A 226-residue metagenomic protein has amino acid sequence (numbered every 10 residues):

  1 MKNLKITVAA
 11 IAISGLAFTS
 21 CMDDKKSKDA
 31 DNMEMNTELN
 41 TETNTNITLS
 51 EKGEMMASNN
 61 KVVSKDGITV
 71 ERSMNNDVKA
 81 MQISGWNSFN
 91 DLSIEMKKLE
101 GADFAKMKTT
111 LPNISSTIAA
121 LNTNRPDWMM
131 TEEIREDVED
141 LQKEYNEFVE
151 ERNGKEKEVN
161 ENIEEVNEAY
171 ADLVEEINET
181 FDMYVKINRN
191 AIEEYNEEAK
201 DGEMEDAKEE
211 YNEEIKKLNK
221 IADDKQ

Functional and structural regions predicted by a protein language model:
M1-V8: Bacterial N-terminal signal peptides that target proteins for export
A17-S20: C-terminal motif of bacterial Sec signal peptides marking the signal peptidase cleavage site
D23: Short, conserved catalytic or interaction motifs in soluble domains
K26-T109: Immediate post-signal-peptide N-terminus of mature secreted/exported proteins
D29, N196-Q226: Intrinsically disordered, low-complexity, charge-dense segments enriched in Lys/Arg and Glu/Asp interspersed
A80, N87, I94, K98-S116 (+6 more regions): Surface-exposed, polar/charged faces of alpha-helical domains in mature secreted/periplasmic/lumenal proteins
N188-E198: Periplasmic OmpA/Pal-like peptidoglycan-binding modules at the C-termini of bacterial envelope proteins
